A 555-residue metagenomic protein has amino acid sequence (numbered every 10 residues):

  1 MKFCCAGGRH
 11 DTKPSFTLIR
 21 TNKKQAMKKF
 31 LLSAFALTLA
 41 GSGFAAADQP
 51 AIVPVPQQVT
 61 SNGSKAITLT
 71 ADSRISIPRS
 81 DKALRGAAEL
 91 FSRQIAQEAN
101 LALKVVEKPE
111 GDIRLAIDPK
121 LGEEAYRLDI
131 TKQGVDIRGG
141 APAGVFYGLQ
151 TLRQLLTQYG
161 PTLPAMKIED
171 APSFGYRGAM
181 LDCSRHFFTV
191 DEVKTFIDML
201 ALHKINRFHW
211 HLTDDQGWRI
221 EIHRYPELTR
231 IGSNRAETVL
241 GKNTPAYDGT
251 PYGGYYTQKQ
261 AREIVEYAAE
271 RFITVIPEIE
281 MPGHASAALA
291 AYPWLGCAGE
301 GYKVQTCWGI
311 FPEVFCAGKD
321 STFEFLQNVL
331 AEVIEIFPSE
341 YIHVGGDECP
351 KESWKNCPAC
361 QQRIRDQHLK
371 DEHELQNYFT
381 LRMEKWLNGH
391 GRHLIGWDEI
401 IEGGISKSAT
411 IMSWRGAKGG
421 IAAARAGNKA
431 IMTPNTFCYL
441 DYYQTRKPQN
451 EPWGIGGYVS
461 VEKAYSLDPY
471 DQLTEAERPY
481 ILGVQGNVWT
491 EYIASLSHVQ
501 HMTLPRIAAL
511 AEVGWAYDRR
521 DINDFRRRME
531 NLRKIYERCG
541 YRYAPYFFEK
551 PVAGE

Functional and structural regions predicted by a protein language model:
C4-C5: Cysteine-centered motifs
H10-A26: Short, Lys/Arg-enriched N-terminal segments with co-localized hydrophobic residues within the first ~10-30 amino acids
K23-F30, V275: Positively charged n-region of N-terminal signal peptides that target proteins for export
F30-L39: Sec-dependent N-terminal signal peptides
A46-Y176, H498, G514-C539, Y543-A544 (+1 more regions): Contiguous, structured surface segment used for ligand recognition
L121-Y341, R382, W386, Q485-T490: Feature activates predominantly on carbohydrate-active enzymes
A288-P293, K303-A409, W414-R425: Active-site neighborhood of glycoside hydrolase catalytic domains
H393-E399, G404-A409, R415-E555: Flexible, acidic glycine-rich loops studded with aromatic residues
